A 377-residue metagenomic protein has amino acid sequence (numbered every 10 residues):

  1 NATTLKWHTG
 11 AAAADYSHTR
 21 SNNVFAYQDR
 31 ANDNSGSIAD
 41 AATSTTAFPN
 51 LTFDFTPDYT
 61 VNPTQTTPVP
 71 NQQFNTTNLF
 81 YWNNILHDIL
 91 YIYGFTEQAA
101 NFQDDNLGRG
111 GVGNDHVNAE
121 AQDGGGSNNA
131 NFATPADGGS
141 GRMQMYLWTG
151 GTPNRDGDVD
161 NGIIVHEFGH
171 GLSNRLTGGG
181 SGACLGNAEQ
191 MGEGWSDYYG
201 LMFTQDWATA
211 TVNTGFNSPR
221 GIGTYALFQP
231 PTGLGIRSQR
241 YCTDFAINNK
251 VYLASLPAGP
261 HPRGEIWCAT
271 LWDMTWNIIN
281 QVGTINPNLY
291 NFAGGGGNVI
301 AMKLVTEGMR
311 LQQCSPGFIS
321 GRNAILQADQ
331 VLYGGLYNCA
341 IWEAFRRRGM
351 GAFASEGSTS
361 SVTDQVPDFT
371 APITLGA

Functional and structural regions predicted by a protein language model:
N1-W267, D273, M350-P367, A371-T374: Extracellular zinc-dependent metalloprotease catalytic-domain scaffold
N78, W82, W195, I266-T270 (+5 more regions): Residue-level detector of well-ordered alpha-helical segments, enriched for hydrophobic/aromatic packing positions
T96-Q98, A208-A210, I278-N286, Q330-N338: Structural helix-adjacent loops and short alpha-helical linkers that scaffold large soluble proteins
N101-Q103, C184, G283-N298, R322 (+1 more regions): Composition- and surface-driven signal marking solvent-exposed, interaction-prone regions in large proteins
Y199, L304-M309, I341-F345: Short alpha-helical scaffolding segments that buttress acidic/His motifs in well-ordered protein cores
G233-Q313, F318, L326-Q330: Active-site-proximal alpha-helical
F318-A377: Beta/coil-rich, acidic/histidine-enriched accessory regions frequently appended to metallopeptidases
